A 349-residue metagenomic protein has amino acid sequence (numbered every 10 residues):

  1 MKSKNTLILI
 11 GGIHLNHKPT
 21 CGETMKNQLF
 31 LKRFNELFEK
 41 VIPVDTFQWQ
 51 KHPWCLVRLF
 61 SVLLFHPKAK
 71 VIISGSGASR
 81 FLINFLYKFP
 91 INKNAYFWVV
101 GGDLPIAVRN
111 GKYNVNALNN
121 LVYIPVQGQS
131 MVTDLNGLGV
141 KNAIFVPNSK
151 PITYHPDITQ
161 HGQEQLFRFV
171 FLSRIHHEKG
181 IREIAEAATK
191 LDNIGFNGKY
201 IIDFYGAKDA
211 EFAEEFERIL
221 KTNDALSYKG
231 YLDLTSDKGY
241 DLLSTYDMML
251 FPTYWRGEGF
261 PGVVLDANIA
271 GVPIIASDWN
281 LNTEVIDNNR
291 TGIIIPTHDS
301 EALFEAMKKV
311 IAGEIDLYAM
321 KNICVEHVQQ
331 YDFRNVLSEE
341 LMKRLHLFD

Functional and structural regions predicted by a protein language model:
M25-L29, H176-D192, E301: A conserved mid-protein helix/loop that constitutes part of the nucleotide-sugar donor-binding site
D45-Q48, Y200-E214, G230-Y231: Glycosyltransferase donor-sugar binding loop
G77-S79, N94-G111: A short, histidine- and acid-enriched strand-loop-helix "catalytic/donor-clamping" loop that lines the nucleotide-sugar
N119-D157: Donor nucleotide-sugar binding/catalytic pocket of nucleotide-sugar-dependent glycosyltransferases
E214-T235: Nucleotide-activated donor-binding/catalytic signature segment of Leloir-type glycosyltransferases, i.e., the conserved
L250, I269, P273-A276: Short hydrophobic beta-strand element within catalytic cores of glycosyltransferases and related nucleotide-activated
N288-N289, I293-S300, K309-I315: Conserved acidic donor-binding segment of nucleotide-sugar-dependent glycosyltransferases
I315-H346: A charged, aromatic-enriched C-terminal amphipathic alpha-helix characteristic of glycosyltransferases across folds
